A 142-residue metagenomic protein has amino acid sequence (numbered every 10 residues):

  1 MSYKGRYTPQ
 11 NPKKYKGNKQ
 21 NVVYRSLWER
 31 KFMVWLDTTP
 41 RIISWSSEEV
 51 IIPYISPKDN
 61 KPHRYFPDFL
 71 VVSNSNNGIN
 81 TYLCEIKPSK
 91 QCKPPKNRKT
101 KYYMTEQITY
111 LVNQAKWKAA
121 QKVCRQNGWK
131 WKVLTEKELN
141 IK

Functional and structural regions predicted by a protein language model:
M1-K142: Electrostatic, structured charged patches in enzyme active sites and in nucleic-acid/phosphate-binding
